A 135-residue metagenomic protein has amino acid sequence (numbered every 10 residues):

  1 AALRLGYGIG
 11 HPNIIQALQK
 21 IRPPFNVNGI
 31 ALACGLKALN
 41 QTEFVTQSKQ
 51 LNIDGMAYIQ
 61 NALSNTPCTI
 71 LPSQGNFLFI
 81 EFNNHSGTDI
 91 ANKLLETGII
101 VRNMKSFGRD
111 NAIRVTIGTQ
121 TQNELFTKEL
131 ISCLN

Functional and structural regions predicted by a protein language model:
A1-S64, C68-L71: PLP-dependent aminotransferase class I/II
A2, Q74, G108-N111: Short acidic/glycine-enriched loop/turn segments that link adjacent beta-strands
L3, I80-E81, V101-N103: Thr-Gly-centered strand-to-loop micro-motif
I9, F79-E81, T116-G118: Short hydrophobic/aromatic beta-strand micro-patches that form the beta-sheet surface supporting nucleotide- or nucleic
N13, E43, H85-S86, T121: A generic structural signal for alpha-helix starts
A17, C34, E81, D89 (+1 more regions): Phosphate- and divalent-cation-binding pockets in alpha/beta enzyme and binding domains that engage nucleotide-derived
I53, L63-T97, I113: Conserved PLP-binding catalytic core of the aspartate aminotransferase-like
K93-T97, S106-N135: PLP-dependent enzyme catalytic core of the Aspartate aminotransferase-like
